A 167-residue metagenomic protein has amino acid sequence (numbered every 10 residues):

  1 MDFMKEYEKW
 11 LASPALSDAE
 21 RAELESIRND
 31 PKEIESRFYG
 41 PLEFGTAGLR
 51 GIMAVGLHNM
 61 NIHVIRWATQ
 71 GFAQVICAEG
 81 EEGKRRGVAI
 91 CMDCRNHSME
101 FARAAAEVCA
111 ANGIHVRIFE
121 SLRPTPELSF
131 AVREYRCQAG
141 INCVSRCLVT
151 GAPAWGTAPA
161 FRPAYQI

Functional and structural regions predicted by a protein language model:
D2, Y7-A105: An N-terminal, well-structured beta->alpha segment
K9-S13, G83-P159: Ferredoxin-reductase
E33-F38, L42, P153-I167: Gly/Ser/Thr-enriched, mixed-charge loops and adjacent short helices that form phosphate/oxyanion-binding elements
G51-L57, R146, T157, R162: Residues at secondary-structure transition points
I52-A54, M99-E100, T150-A152, Y165-I167: Short helix/loop capping segments that flank catalytic or ligand/cofactor-binding pockets
